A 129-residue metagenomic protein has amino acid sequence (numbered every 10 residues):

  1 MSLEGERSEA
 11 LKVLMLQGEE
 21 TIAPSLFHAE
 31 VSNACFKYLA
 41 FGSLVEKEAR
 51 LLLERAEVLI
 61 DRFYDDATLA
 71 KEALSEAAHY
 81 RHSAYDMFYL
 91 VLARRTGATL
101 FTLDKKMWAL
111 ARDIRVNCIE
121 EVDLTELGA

Functional and structural regions predicted by a protein language model:
M1-L26, Y38-K47: Short, well-structured N-terminal submotif of metal-dependent ribonuclease cores
S2-S8, L59, D65-D66, T102-W108 (+1 more regions): Contiguous, function-dense segments enriched for cysteine-driven chemistry and partner/ligand-binding capacity
A10, E30, E72, A109-L110: Phosphate- and divalent-cation-binding pockets in alpha/beta enzyme and binding domains that engage nucleotide-derived
Q17-G18, L59, T96, I114: Structured helix-beta-strand junction loops
F27-H28, E48, L69, Y89: Short, conserved alpha-helical segments within structured domains
S32-Y64, A70-E72: Active-site-proximal, substrate-binding regions of enzyme catalytic domains and RNA-binding/basic surfaces
D61-K105: Active-site neighborhoods of divalent-metal-dependent phosphate/nucleic-acid chemistry enzymes
L90-A129: Acidic, PIN/NYN-like endoribonuclease modules and their adjacent C-terminal/linker elements
